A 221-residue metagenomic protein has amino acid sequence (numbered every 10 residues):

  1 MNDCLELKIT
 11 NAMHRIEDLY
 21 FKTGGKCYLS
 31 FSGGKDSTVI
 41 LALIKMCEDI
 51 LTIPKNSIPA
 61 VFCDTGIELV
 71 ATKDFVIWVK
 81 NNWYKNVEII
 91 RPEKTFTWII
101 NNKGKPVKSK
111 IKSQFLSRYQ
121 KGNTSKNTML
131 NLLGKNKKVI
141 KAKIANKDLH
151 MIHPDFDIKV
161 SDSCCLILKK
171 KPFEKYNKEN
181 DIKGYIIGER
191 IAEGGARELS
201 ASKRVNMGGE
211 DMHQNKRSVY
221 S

Functional and structural regions predicted by a protein language model:
M1-Y220: ATP-dependent adenylation/nucleotidyltransferase module used to activate substrates
